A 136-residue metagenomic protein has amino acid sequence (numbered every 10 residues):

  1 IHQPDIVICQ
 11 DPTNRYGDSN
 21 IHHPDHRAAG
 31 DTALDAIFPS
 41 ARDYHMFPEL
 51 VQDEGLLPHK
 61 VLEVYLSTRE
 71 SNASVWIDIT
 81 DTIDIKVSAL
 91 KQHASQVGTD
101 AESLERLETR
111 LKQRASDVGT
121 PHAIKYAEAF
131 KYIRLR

Functional and structural regions predicted by a protein language model:
I1-R136: Metal-dependent de-N-acetylase/amidase catalytic core
